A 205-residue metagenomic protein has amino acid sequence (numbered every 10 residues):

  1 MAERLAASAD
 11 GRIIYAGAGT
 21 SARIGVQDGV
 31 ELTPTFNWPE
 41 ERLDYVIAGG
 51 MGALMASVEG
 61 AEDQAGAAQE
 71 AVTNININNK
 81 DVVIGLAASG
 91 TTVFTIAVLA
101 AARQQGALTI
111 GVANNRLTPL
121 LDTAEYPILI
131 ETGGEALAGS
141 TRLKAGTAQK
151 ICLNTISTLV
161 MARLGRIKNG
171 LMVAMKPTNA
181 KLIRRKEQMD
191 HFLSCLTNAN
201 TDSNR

Functional and structural regions predicted by a protein language model:
M1-D10, N76-N78: Glycine-rich phosphate/diphosphate-binding loops that line cofactor/substrate pockets in enzymes
I13-I151, S157-L164: Glycine-rich phosphate-binding loops that contact phosphosugars or nucleotide phosphates
T158-S194: Internal, active-site/partner-interface "lid" segment
S194, N198-R205: NTP-binding/hydrolysis catalytic cores, primarily Walker-type P-loop NTPases
